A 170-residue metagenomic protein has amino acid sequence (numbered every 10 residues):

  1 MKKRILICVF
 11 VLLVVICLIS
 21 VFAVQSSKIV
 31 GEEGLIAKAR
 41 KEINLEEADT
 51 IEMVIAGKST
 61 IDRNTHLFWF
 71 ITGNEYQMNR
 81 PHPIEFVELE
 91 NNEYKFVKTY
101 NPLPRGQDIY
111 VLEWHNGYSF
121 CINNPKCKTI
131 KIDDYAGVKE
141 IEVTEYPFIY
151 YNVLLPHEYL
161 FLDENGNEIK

Functional and structural regions predicted by a protein language model:
I5-V24: Hydrophobic membrane-insertion alpha-helices, especially the h-region of bacterial N-terminal signal peptides
V24-V54, G117, N123-K128: Short, non-transmembrane alpha-helical segments in secretory-pathway proteins
T50-E88: Exposed beta-strand-loop-beta-strand "reactive/processing" segments of non-cytosolic proteins
N74-F86, R105-G106, K128-I130, E158-F161 (+1 more regions): Short, surface-exposed beta-strand/loop "edge" segments at domain boundaries and coil↔beta transitions
N91-S119: Extracellular ectodomain segments of secreted/surface proteins
E113, I122-A136: Acidic, glycine-rich flexible loop segments
F120-C121, I141: A short, solvent-exposed beta-edge/loop patch
I130-K170: Ser/Thr-rich low-complexity repeats and stalk/linker segments
